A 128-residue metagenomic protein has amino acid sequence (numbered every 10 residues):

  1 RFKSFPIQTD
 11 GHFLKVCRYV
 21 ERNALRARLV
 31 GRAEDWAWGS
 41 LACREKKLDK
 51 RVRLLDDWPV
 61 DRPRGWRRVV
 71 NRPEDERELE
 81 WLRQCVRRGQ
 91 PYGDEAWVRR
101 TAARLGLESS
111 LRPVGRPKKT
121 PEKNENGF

Functional and structural regions predicted by a protein language model:
R1-F128: Short Pro-Cys-Gly-centered "Cys-loop" motif that presents a nucleophilic cysteine in a tight turn
